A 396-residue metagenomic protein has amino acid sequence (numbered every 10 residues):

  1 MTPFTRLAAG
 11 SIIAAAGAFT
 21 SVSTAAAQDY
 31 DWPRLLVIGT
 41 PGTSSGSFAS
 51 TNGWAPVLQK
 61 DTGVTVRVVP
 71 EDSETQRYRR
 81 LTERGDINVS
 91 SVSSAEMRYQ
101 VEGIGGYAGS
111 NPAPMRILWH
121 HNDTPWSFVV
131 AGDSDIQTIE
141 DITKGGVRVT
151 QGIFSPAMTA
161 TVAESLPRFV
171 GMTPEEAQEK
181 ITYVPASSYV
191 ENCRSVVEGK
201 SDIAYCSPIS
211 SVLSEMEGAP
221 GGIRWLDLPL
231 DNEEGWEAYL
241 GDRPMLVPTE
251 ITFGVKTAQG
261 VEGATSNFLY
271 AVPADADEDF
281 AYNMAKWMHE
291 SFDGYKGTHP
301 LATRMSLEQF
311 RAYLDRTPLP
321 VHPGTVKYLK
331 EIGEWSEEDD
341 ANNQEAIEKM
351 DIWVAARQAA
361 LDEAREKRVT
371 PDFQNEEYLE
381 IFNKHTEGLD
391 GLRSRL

Functional and structural regions predicted by a protein language model:
M1-S11: Bacterial N-terminal signal peptides that target proteins for export
A15-A25: C-terminal segment of classical bacterial N-terminal signal peptides
P33-K60, P125-R194, E198, D315-Y328: Bilobed "Venus flytrap"/periplasmic-binding protein-like clamshell domains and structurally analogous long
S50-V57, R67-S110, V190-S195, I209-A219: Pocket-flanking alpha-helical
S94-E96, I104-G105, S134-D135, T173 (+1 more regions): Pocket-lining segment of extracytoplasmic ligand-binding domains
A108-W126, T252-V261: A structural signal for short loop-to-beta-strand junctions that line the ligand-binding cleft of periplasmic/secreted
T143-S165, M245-E308: Ligand-binding clefts/hinges and TM-proximal coupling segments of bilobed small-molecule sensing domains
P208-G221, W225, N283, H289-L396: An extracytoplasmic/periplasmic, membrane-proximal ligand-sensing/linker region
